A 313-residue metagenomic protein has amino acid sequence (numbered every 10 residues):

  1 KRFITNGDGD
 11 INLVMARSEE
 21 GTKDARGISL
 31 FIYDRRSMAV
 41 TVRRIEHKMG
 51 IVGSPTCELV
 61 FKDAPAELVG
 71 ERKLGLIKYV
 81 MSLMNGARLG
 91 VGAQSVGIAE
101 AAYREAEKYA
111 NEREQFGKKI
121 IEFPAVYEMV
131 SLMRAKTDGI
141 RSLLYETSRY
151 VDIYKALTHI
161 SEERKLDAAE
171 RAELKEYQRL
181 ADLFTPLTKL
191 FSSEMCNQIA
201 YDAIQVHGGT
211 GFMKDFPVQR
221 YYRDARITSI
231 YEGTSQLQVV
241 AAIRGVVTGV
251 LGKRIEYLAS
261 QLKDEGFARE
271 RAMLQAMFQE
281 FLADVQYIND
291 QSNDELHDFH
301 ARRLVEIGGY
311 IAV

Functional and structural regions predicted by a protein language model:
K1, N6, I51, K175-S260: Alpha-helix capping/hinge segments and adjacent helical runs
K1-V40: A short core secondary-structure module
R36-R43, P55-A87, R104-E122, G252-R254 (+1 more regions): A glycine-rich, basic-preceded beta-loop-alpha segment at the flavin cofactor/substrate interface of flavin-utilizing
G92, A106, M133, I140 (+8 more regions): Amphipathic alpha-helices that form helix-helix packing interfaces
D138-K189, Q286-A301: C-terminal helix-coil-helix/basic helical segment that borders enzyme active sites and/or dimer interfaces and provides
G249, E265-V313: C-terminal amphipathic alpha-helical interaction region
